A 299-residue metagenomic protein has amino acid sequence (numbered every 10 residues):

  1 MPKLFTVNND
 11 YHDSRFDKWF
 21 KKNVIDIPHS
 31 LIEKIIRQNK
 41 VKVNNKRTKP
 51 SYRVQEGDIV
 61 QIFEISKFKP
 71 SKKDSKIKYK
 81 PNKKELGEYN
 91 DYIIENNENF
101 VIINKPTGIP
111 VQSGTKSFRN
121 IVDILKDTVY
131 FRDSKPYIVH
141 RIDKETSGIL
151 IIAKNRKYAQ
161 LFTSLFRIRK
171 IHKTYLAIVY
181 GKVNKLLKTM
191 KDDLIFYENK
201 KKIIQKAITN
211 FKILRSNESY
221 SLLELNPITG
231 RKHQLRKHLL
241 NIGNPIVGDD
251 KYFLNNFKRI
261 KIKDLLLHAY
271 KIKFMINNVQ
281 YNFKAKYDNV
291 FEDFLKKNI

Functional and structural regions predicted by a protein language model:
M1-I299: RNA pseudouridine synthases
